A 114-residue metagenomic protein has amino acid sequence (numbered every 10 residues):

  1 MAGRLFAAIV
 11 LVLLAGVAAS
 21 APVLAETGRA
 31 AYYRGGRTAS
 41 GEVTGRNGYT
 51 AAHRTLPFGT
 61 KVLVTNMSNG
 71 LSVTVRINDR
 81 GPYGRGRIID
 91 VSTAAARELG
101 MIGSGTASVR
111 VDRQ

Functional and structural regions predicted by a protein language model:
A2-L13, V17-Q114: Secreted/periplasmic proteins
